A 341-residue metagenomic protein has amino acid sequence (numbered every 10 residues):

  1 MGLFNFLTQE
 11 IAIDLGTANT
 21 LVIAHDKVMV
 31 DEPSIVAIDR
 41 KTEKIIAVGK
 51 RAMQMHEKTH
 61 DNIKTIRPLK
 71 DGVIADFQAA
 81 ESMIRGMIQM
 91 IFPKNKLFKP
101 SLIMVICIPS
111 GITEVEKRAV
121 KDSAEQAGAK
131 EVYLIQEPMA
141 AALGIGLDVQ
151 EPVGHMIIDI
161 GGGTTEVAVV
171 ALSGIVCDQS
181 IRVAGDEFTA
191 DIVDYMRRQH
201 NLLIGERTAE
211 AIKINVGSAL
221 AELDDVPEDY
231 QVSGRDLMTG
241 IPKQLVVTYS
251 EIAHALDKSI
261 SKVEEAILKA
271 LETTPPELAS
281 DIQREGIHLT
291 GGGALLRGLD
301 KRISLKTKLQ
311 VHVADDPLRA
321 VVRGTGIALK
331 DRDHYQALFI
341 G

Functional and structural regions predicted by a protein language model:
M1-I160, A168-I287, A294-G341: Nucleotide/phosphate-binding catalytic cleft detector across ATP-hydrolyzing and phosphate-transferring enzymes
